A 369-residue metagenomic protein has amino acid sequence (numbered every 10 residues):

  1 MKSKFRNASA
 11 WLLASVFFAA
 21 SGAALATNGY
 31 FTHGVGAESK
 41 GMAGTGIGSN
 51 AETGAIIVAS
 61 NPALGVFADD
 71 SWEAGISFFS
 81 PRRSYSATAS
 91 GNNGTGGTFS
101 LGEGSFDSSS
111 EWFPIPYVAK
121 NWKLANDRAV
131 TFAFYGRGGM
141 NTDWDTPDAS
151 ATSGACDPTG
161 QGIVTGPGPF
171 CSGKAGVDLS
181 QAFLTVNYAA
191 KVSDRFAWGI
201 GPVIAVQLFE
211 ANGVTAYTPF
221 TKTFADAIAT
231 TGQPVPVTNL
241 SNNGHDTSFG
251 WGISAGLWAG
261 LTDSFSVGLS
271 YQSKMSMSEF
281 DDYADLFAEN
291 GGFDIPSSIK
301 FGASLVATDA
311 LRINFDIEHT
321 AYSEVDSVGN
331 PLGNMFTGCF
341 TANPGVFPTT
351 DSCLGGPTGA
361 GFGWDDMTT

Functional and structural regions predicted by a protein language model:
K2-L12: Bacterial N-terminal signal peptides that target proteins for export
W11-A20: Bacterial N-terminal signal peptides
G22-G136: N-terminal, post-signal peptide beta-strand-biased segments of exported outer-membrane/organellar beta-barrel and other
T27-S39, F113-T369: Outer-membrane beta-barrel porins/channels
